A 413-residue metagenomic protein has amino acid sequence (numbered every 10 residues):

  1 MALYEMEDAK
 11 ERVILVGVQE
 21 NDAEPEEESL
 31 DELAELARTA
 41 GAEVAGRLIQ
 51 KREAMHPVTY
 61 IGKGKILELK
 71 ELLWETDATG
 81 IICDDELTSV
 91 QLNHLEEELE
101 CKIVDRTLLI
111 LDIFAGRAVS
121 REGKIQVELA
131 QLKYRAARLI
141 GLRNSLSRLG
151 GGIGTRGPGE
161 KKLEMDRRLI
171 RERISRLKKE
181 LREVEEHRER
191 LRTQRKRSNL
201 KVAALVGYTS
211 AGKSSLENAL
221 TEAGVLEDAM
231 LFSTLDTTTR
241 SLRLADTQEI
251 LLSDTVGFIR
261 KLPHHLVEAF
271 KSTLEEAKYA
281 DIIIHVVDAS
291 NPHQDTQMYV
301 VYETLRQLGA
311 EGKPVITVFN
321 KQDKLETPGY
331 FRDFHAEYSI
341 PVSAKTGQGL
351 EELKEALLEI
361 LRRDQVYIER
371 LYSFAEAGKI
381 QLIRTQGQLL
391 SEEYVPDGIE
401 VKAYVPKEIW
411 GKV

Functional and structural regions predicted by a protein language model:
M1-D112: N-terminal accessory targeting/assembly segments
M1-L15, I140-A211, E217, E222 (+2 more regions): C-terminal-of-GTPase-core extension/linker across diverse P-loop GTPases
Q19-A23, R52-A54, E86-S89, L108-L111 (+6 more regions): Conserved nucleotide-binding/hydrolysis micro-motifs of P-loop NTPases
E20-P25, M55-T59, R117-E122, K161-K162 (+4 more regions): Flexible beta-alpha connector loops of hexameric P-loop NTPases
S29-L30, A34-L36, K70-E75, L87-C101 (+2 more regions): Conserved C-terminal guanine-recognition region of P-loop GTPase G domains, centered on the G4
L108-A130: Short alpha-helix plus adjacent loop in nuclease-associated cores
R188, R195-K201, L220-E249, I259-A269 (+2 more regions): Switch I (effector-binding) loop of TRAFAC-class P-loop GTPase G-domains
